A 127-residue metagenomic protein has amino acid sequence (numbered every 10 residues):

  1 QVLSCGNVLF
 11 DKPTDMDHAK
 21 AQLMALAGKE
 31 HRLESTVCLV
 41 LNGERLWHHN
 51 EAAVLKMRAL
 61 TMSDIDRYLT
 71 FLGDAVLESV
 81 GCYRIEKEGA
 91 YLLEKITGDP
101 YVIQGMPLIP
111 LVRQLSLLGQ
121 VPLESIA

Functional and structural regions predicted by a protein language model:
Q1-A127: Anionic-ligand binding patches
